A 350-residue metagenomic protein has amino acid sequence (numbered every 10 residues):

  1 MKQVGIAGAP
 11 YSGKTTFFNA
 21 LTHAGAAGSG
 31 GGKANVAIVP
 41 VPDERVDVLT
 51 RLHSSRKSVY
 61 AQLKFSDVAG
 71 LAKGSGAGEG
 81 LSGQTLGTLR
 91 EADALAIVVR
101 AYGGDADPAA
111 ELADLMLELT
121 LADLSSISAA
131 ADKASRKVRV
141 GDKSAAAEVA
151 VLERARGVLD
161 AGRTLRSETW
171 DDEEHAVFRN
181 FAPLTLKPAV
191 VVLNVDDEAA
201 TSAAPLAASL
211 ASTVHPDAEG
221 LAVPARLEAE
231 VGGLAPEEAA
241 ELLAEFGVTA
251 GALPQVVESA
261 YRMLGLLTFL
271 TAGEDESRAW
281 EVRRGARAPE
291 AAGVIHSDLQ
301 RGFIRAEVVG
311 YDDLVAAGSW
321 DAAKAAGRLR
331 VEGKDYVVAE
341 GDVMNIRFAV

Functional and structural regions predicted by a protein language model:
M1-A109, M116, I127-A129, K133: Conserved G1/Walker A P-loop phosphate-binding module
K2-F18, T22, K133-E340, M344-V350: C-terminal-of-GTPase-core extension/linker across diverse P-loop GTPases
P42, P108, T120, A145-E148 (+1 more regions): Generic alpha-helical segment signature
L71-G78, L115-L119, V138-S144, G247: Flexible beta-alpha connector loops of hexameric P-loop NTPases
E79, G83, A113, P254 (+1 more regions): Alpha-helical membrane and juxtamembrane elements of multi-pass inner-membrane transport and channel proteins
V98-S126, A218-G232: Short, exposed interaction patches on small structured surface elements
